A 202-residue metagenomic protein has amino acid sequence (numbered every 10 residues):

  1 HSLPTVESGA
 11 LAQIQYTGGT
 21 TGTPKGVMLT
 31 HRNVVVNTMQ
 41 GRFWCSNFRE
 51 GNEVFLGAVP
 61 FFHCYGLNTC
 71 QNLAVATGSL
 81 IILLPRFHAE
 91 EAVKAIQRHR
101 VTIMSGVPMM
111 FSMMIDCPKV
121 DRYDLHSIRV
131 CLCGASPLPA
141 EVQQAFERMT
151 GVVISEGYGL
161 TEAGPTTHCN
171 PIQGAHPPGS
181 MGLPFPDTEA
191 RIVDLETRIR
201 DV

Functional and structural regions predicted by a protein language model:
S2-G9, I14-G57, T77-S79, R122: Conserved adenylate-forming
T5-V6, I172, G179-F185: Short Gly/Pro-enriched turn/cap motifs at secondary-structure boundaries
L11, T17-T20, F55, F61 (+5 more regions): Conserved S/T- and glycine-rich ATP-binding loop of Class I adenylate-forming
V35-V54, F62-I103, C117: Conserved AMP-binding/adenylation subdomain of ANL enzymes
A58-H63, S136: Conserved AMP-binding
A76, V93, V101-G106, I115-H176 (+1 more regions): Gly/Ser/Thr-rich phosphate-binding loop
H88, M109-F111, L138: Alpha-helix capping/helix-boundary segments
R191-V202: Conserved beta-loop-beta connector loops within the AMP-binding
